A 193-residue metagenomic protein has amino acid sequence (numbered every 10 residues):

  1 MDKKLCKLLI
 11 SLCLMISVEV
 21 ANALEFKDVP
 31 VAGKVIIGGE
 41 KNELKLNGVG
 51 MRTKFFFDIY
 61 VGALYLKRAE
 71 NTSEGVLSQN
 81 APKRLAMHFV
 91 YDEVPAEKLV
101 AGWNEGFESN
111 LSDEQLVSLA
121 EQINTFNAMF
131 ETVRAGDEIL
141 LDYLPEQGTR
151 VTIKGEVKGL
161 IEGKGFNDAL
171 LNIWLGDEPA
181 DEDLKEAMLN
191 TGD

Functional and structural regions predicted by a protein language model:
M1-L9: Bacterial N-terminal signal peptides that target proteins for export
I10-L14: Hydrophobic helical h-region of N-terminal Sec-dependent signal peptides in bacterial secretory/periplasmic proteins
E19-A23: Sec/Tat signal peptide C-region and signal peptidase I cleavage site
L24-S78: N-terminal structural module
E70-E146: Mid-length scaffold segments of soluble, non-membrane domains
I153-G155: Short strand-turn-strand beta-turns centered on an Asx-Gly dipeptide
K158-L184: Flexible glycine-rich active-site/ligand-binding loops centered on an Asp-His dyad
D183-D193: Cysteine/selenocysteine-centered motifs that mediate thiol-based redox chemistry or coordinate metal-sulfur cofactors
